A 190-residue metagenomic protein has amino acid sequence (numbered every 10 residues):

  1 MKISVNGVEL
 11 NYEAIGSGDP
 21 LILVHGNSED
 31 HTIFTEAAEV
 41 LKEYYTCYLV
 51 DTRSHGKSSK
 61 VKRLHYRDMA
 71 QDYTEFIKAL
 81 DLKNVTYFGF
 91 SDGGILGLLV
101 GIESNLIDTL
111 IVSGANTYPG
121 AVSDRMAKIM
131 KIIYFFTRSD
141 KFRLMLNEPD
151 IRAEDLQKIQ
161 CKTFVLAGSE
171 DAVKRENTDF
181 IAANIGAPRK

Functional and structural regions predicted by a protein language model:
V8-K57: Conserved HGGG/HGGXW glycine-rich cap/lid loop of the alpha/beta-hydrolase fold
N27, V85, G89-S91: Conserved alpha/beta-hydrolase "nucleophile elbow" surrounding the catalytic nucleophile
T35, Y48, T52-T86: Active-site loop/oxyanion-hole signature of alpha/beta-hydrolase fold enzymes
I95-I102, T109-S139: Flexible "cap/lid" loop of the alpha/beta hydrolase fold
D140-D155: Active-site nucleophile elbow and catalytic-triad environment of alpha/beta-hydrolase enzymes
K158-I159, V165-A167: Short beta-strand/loop motif that positions the catalytic acidic residue of the alpha/beta-hydrolase fold
A172-N177: Conserved alpha/beta-hydrolase "acid-adjacent" motif
A183-K190: Catalytic histidine neighborhood in serine/cysteine hydrolases with alpha/beta-hydrolase-type architecture
